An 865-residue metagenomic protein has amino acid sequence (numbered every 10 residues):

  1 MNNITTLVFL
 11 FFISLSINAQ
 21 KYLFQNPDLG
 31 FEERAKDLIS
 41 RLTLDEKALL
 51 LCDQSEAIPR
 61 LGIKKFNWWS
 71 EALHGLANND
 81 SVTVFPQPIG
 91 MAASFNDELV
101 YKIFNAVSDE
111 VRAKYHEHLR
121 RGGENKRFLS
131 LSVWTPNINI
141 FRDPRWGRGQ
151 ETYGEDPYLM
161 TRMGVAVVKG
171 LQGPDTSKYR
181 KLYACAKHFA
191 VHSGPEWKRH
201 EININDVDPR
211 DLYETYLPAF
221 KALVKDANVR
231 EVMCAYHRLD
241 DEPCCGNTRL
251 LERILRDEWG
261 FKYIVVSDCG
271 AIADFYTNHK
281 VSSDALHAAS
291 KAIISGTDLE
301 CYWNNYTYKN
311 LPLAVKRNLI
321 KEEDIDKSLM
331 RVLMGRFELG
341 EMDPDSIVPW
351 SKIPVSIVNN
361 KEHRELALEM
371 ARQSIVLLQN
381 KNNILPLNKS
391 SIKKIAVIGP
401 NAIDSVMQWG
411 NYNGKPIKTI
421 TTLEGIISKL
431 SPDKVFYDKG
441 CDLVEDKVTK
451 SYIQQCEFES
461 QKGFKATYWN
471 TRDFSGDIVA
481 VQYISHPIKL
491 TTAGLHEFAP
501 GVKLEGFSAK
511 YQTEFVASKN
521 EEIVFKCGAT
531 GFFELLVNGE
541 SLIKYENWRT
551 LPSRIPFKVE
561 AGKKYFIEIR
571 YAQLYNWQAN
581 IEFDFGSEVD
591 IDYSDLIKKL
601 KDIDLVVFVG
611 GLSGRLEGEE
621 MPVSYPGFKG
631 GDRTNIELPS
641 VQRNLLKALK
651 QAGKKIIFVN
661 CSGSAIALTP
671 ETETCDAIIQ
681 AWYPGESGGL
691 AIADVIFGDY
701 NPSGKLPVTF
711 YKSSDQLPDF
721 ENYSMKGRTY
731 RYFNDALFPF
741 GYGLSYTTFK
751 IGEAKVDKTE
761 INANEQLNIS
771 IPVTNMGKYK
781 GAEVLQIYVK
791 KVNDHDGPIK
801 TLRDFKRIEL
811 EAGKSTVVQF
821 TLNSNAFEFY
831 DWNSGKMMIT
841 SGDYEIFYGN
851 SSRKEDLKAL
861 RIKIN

Functional and structural regions predicted by a protein language model:
M1-Y22, S346: Bacterial Sec-dependent N-terminal signal peptides
Q20-Y830, M838-K854, K863: Glycoside hydrolase catalytic-domain context in secreted enzymes
K858: Short, structured beta-strand-loop surface elements
